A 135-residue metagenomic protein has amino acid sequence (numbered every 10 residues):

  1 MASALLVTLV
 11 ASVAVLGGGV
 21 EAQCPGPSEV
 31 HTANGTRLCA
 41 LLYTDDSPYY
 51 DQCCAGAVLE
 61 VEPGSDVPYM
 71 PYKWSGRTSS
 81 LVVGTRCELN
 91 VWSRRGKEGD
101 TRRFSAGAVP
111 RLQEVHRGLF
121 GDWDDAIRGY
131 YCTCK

Functional and structural regions predicted by a protein language model:
A2-L5, A11-K135: Compact beta-sheet-dominated domain cores in extracellular/mature segments
